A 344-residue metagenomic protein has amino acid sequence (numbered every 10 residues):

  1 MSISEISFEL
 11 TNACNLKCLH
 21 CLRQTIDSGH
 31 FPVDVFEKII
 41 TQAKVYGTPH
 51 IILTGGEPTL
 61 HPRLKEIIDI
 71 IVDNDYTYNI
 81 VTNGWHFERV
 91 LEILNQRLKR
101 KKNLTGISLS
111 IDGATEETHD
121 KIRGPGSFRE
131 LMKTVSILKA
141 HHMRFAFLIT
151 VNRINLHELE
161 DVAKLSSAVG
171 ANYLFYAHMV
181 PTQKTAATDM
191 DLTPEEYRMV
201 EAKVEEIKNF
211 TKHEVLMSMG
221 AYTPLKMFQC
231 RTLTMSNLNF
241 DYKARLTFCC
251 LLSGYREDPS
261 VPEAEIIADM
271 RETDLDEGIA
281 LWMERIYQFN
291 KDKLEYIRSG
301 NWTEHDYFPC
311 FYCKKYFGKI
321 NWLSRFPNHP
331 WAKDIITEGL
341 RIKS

Functional and structural regions predicted by a protein language model:
M1-G106, I320-S324, P330-S344: Conserved alpha-helical substructure of the radical SAM core
M1-S2, R245, L251-S344: Flexible mid-to-C-terminal extensions adjoining Fe-S/redox cofactors in radical SAM and related proteins
F8, N12-N15, P224, T303-Y307: Processing junctions and N-termini across compartments
E9, N103-D112, E117-T273: Radical SAM enzyme [4Fe-4S]-AdoMet core and its adjacent flexible, acidic and glycine-rich loops/tails across
C14, C18-C21, C230, C249-C250 (+1 more regions): Short cysteine clusters
Q24, I122, L233, C313-Y316: Small disulfide-bonded, cysteine-rich extracellular recognition modules and tandem repeats
T25, G55, I111, H178 (+1 more regions): Residues that line or immediately flank small-molecule/substrate-binding pockets and catalytic motifs
G29, T54-E57, G124, V151-N152 (+1 more regions): A generic secondary-structure micro-motif detector that highlights 1-2 residue hydrophobic/ambivalent hotspots embedded
